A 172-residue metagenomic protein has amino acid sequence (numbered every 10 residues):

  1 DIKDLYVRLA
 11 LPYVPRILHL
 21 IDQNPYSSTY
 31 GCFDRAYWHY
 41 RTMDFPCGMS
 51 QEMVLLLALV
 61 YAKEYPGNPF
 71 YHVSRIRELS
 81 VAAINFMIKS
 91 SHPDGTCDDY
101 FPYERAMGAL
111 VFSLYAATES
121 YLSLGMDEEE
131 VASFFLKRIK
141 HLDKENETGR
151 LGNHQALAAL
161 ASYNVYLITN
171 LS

Functional and structural regions predicted by a protein language model:
D1-M49, L59, S74, E78-F86: Low-complexity, Ser/Thr/Pro/Gly-enriched N-terminal "stalk/linker" regions
T42-S172: Aromatic-lined, polymer-binding surfaces characteristic of secreted/periplasmic polysaccharide-degrading enzymes
